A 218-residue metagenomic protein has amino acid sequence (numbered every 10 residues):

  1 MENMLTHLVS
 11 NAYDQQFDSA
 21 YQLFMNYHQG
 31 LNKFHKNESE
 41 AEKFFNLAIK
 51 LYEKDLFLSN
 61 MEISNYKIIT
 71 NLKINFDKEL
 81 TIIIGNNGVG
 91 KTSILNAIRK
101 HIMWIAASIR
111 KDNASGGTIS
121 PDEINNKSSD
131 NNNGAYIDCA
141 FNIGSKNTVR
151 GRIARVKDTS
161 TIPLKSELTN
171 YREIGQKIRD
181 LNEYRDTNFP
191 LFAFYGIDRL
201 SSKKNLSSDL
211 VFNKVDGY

Functional and structural regions predicted by a protein language model:
M1-T6, F34-F44: Structural signature of tandem alpha-helical TPR/SEL1-like repeats, specifically the intra-repeat loop/turn
T6, Q22, K78-T81: Positions in alpha-helical segments
Q15-Q16, L23, Y27-F34: Glycine-centered coil turns and helix-coil junctions that link the paired helices within alpha-helical repeat units
Y21-Q22, E38: Alpha-solenoid helical repeat scaffolds
N46-Y218: P-loop NTPase switch/coupling surface
